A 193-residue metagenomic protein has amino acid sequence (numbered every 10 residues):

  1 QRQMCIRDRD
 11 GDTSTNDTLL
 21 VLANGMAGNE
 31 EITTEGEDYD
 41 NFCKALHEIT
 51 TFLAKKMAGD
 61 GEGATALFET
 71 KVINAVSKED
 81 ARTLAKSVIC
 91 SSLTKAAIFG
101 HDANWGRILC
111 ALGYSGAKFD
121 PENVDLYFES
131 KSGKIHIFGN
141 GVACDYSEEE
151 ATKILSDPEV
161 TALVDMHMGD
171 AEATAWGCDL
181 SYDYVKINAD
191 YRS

Functional and structural regions predicted by a protein language model:
R2-I6: Short, small-residue-biased leader/transition segments that mark boundaries at the very start of proteins
S14-D17, G63-L67, P121: Short gly/pro-enriched beta-turn/loop segments at secondary-structure junctions
T15-D17, A81, W105: Short glycine/serine/threonine-rich phosphate/pyrophosphate-binding segments that cradle anionic phosphate groups
N16-G28: Glycine-rich anion-binding loops of enzyme active sites
L22-A23, V72-N74, F128, V164-M166: Flexible glycine-/small-residue-rich
G25-G100: A glycine- and small/hydrophobic-rich beta-loop-beta segment that serves as a flexible "lid/hinge" or phosphate-binding
T83, C90, T94-S193: Internal helix-turn-beta structural module
